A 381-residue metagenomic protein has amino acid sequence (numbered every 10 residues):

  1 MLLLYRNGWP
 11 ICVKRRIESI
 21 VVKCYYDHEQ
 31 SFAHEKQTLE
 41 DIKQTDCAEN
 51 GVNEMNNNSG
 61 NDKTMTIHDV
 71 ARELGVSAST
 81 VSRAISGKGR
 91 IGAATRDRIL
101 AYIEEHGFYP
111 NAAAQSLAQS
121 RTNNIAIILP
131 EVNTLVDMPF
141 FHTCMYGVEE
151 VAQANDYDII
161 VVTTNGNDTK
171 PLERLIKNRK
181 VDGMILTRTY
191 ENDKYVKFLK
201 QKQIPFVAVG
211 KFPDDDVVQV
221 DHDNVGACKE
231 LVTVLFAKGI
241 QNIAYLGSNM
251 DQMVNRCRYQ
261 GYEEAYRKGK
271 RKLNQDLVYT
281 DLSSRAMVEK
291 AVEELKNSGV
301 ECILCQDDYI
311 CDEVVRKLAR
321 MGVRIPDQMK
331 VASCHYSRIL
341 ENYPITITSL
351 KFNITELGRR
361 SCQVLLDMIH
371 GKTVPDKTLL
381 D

Functional and structural regions predicted by a protein language model:
I11-C12, R16-E35, L39-N123: N-terminal helix-turn-helix DNA-binding module of bacterial transcription factors
C24, F32, V292-D381: Flexible loop/turn connectors
N56, H106-K170, E263, R267: Amphipathic helical "hinge" segments at domain boundaries
E73, T80, Q119-T134, V234 (+1 more regions): Short beta-strand segments enriched in small/hydrophobic residues
E131-H142, V161-T169, V220-E230, L246-K290 (+4 more regions): Hinge/beta->alpha junction and helix N-cap segments in small-molecule ligand-binding domains
T169-K180, A286-S298: Short, well-structured alpha-helical segments in soluble
T187-A227, Y309, R324, H335-I347: Flexible loop/hinge segments that line or gate small-molecule binding clefts
Q241-N242, L273-L277, R324-K330: Short acidic capping loops at alpha-helix termini that bridge into adjacent secondary structure
